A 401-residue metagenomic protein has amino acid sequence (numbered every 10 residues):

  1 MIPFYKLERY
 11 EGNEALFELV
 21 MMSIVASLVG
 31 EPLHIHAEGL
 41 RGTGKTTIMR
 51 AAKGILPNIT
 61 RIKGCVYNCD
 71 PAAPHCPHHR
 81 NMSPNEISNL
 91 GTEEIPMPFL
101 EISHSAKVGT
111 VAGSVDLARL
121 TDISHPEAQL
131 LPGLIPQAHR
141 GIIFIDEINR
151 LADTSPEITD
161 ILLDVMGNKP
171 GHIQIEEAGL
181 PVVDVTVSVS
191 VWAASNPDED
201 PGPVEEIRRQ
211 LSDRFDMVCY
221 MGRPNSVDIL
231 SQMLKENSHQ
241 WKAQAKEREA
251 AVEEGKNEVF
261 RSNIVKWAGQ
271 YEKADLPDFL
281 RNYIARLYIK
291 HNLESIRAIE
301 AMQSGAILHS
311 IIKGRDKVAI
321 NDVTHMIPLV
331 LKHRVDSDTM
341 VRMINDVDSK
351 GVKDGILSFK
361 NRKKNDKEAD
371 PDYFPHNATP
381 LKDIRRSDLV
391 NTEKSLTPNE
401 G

Functional and structural regions predicted by a protein language model:
I2-E8, I145-D146, R286-L293: Conserved interaction-surface patches within small, structured recognition/assembly domains
I2-R41, D116, A306: Pre-Walker A (pre-P-loop) alpha-helix and adjacent loop at the N terminus of AAA/AAA+ ATPase modules, a conserved
E14-A15, S155-T159, W192, N225-S337: Basic, amphipathic alpha-helical bundle interface domains used for macromolecular binding and assembly
E18, M22, Q129, N282: Short, contiguous clusters of charged residues that form electrostatic/catalytic patches at enzyme active sites, used
L19, S23-G30, I55-I59, S114-T121 (+13 more regions): Conserved, well-folded catalytic cores of nucleic-acid-processing and energy-transducing macromolecular machines
E31, P126, R297, R334-R342: Short amphipathic alpha-helical segments at helix boundaries and their inter-helical linkers
I35-L40, T47, A51-L90, E94-F99 (+2 more regions): Canonical AAA+ ATPase core
H36, R41-T47, R286-I289, I311-G401: C-terminal engagement/docking regions of AAA+ P-loop ATPases
